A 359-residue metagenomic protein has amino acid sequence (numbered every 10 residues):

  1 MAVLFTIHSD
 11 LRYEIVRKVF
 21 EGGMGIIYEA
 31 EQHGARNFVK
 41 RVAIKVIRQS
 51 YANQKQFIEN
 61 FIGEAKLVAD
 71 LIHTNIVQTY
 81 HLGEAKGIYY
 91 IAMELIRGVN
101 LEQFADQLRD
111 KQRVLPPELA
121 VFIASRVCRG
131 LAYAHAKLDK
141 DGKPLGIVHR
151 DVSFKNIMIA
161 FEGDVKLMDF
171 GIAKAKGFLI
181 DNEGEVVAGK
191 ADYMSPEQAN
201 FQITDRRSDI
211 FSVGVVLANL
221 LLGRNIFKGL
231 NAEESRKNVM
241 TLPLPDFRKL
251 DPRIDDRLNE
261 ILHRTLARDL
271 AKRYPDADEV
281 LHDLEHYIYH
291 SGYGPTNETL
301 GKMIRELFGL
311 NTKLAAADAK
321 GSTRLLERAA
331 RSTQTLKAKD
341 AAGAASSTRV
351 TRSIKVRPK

Functional and structural regions predicted by a protein language model:
V16-G23, I27: Protein kinase glycine-rich loop
R48-D70: AlphaC helix of the eukaryotic protein kinase fold
L82: Activation-segment/catalytic-loop signature of the eukaryotic protein kinase fold
K86-N100, F104: Conserved short submotifs of the Hanks-type protein kinase catalytic core that shape the nucleotide-binding pocket
R129-I147: Protein kinase catalytic-loop region centered on the HRD/HxD motif
D192-L336, V356: C-terminal lobe helix-coil module of Hanks-type protein kinase domains
